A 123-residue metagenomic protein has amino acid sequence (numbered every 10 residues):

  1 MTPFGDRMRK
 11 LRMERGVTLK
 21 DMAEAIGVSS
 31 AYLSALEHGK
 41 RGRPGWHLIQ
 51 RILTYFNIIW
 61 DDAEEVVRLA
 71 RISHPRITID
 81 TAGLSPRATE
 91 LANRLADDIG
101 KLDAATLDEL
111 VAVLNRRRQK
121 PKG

Functional and structural regions predicted by a protein language model:
M1-R15, A105, E109: A short, Lys/Arg-rich alpha-helix, primarily the initiator
M8, R12, M22-A23, L33-L36: Conserved hydrophobic/aromatic packing and binding residues within compact polymer-binding modules
E14-R15, A25, Y55: Residues within the alpha-helical elements of helix-turn-helix
G27-R43, R51: Recognition helix of helix-turn-helix/homeodomain-like DNA-binding domains that insert into the DNA major groove
W46-E65, I72: DNA major-groove recognition helix of helix-turn-helix/homeodomain DNA-binding modules
R71-G123: Interfacial/linker helices and their anchor residues that mediate assembly or domain coupling
